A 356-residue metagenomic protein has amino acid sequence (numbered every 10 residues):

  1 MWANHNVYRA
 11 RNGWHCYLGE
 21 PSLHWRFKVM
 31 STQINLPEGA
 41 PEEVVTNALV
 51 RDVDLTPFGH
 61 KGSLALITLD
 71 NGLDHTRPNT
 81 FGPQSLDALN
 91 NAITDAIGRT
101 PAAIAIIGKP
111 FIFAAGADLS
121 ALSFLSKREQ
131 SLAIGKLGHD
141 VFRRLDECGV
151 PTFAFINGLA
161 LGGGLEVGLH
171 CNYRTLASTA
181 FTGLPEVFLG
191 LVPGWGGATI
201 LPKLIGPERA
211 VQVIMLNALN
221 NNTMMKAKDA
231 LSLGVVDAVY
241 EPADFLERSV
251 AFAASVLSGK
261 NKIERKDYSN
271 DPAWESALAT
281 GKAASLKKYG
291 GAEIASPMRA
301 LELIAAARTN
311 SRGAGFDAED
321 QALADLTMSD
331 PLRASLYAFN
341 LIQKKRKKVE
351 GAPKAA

Functional and structural regions predicted by a protein language model:
N6-V7, G13: Short hydrophobic alpha-helical segments enriched in small aliphatic residues
H15, P21, R26-I107, R143: Conserved CoA-thioester-binding segment of acyl-CoA-metabolizing enzymes
M30-T68, E166, A210-D325, S335-L336 (+2 more regions): Amphipathic alpha-helical segments at domain termini/boundaries
G62-N71, L86-E129, D140-F155, A177-F181: A structural preference for short, pocket-lining loop segments at secondary-structure junctions
I93, A324-R333: Long amphipathic alpha-helix in the N-terminal Rossmann-like dinucleotide-binding domain of NAD(P)-dependent
F111-A115, L161-G162, D325: Short, active-site-adjacent cap segments at secondary-structure transitions
R128-R265: Conserved catalytic cores of soluble enzyme domains, especially glycine-rich substrate-binding beta-alpha loops
